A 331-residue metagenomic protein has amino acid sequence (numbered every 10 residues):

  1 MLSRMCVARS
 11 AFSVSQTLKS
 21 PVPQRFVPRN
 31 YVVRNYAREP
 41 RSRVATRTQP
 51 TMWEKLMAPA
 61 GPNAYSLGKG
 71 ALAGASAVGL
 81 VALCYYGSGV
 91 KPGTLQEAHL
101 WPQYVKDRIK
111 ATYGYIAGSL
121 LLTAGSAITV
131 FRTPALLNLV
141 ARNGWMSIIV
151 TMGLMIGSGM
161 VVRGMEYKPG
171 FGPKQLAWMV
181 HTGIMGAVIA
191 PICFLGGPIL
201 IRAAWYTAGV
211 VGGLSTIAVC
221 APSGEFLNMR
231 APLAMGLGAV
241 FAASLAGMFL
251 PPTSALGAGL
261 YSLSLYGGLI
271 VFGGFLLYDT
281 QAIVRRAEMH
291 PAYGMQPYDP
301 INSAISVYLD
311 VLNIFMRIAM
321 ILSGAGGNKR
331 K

Functional and structural regions predicted by a protein language model:
L2-K331: A hydrophobic alpha-helical transmembrane-helix feature that marks the membrane cores and membrane-interface segments
